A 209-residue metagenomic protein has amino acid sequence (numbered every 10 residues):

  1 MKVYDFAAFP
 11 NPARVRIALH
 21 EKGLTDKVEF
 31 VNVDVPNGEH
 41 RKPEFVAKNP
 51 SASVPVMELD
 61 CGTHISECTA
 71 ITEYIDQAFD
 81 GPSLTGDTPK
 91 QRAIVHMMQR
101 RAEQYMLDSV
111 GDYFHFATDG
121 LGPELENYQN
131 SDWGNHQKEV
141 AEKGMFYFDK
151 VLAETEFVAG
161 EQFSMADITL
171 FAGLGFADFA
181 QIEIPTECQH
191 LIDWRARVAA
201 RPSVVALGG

Functional and structural regions predicted by a protein language model:
M1-S131: GST-like domain detector, emphasizing the conserved glutathione-binding G-site in the N-terminal thioredoxin-like
R16, T69, V110, L152 (+2 more regions): Short, flexible helix/strand-to-coil boundary loops that buttress conserved ligand/catalytic motifs in alpha/beta
G23, A52, T155-E156, P202: Structural motif
A47, L170, A200, G209: Phosphate-coordinating loops and pocket residues in cytosolic domains that bind phosphorylated ligands
P55-E58, V158, V205: Short beta-strand(s) of the beta-wing in winged-helix/HTH DNA-binding folds
A102-A199: GST-like fold's C-terminal all-alpha helical module
